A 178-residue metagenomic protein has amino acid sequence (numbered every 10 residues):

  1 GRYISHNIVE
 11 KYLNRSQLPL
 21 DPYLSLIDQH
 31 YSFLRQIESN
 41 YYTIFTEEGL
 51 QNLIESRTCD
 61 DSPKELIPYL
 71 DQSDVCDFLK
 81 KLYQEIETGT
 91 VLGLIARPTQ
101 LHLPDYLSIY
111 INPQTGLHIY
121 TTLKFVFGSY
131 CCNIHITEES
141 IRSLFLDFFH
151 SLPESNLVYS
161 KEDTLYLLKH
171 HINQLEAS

Functional and structural regions predicted by a protein language model:
G1-S178: Hydrophobic protein-protein interaction segments
